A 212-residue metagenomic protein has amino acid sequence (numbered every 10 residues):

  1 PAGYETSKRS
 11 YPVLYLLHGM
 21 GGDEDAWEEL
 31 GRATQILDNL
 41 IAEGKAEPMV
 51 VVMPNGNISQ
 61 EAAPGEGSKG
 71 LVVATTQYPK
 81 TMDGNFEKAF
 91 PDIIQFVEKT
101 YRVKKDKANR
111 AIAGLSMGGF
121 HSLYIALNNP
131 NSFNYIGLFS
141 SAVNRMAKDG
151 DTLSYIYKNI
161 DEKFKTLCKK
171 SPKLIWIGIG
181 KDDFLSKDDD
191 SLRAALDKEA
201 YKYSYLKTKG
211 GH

Functional and structural regions predicted by a protein language model:
P1-H212: Non-catalytic cap/lid and distal C-terminal segments of serine-dependent acyl enzymes
